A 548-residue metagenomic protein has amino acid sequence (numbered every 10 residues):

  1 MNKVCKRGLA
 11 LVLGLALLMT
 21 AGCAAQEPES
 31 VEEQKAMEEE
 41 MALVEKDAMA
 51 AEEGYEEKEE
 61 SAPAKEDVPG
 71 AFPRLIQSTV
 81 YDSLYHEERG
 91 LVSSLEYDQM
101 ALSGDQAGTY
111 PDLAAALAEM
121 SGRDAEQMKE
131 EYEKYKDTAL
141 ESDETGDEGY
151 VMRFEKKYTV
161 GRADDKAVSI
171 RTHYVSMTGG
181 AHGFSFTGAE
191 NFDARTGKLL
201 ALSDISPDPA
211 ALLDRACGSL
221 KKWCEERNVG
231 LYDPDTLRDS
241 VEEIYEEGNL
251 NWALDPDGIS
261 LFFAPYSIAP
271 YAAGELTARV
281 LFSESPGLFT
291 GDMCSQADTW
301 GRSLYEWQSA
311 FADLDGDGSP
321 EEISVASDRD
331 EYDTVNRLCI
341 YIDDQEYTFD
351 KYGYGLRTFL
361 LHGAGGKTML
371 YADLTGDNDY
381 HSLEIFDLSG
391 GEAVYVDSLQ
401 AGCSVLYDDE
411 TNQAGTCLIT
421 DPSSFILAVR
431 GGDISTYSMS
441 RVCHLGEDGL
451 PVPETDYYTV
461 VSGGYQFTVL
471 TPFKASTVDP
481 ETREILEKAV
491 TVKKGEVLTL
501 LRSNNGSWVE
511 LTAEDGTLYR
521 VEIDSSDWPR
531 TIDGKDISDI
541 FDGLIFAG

Functional and structural regions predicted by a protein language model:
M1-L11: Bacterial N-terminal signal peptides that target proteins for export
M19-G22: C-terminal motif of bacterial Sec signal peptides marking the signal peptidase cleavage site
A24-A312, D328, V335-N336, Y354 (+5 more regions): Compositionally biased intrinsically disordered regions enriched in Thr/Gly
D204-V280, G355-E384, E392-I485: Short aromatic loop motif centered on NTY/YTY
A312-P320, G363-K367: Residues in Ca2+-coordinating acidic/glycine-rich loops
E321-S324, Y371: Structural core positions within WD40/WD-like beta-propeller blades
Q345-K351, D397: A short beta-strand motif characteristic of beta-propeller blades
K488-A547: SH3/SH3-like beta-barrel superfamily modules
